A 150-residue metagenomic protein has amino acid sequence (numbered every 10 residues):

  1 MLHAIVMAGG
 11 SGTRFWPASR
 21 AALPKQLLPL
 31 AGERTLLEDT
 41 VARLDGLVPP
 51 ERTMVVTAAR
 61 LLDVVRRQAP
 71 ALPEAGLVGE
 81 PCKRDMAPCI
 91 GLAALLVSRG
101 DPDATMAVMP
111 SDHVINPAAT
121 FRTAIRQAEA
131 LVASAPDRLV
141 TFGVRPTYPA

Functional and structural regions predicted by a protein language model:
M1-V6, R14-P17, A21, P29-T120 (+3 more regions): Conserved N-terminal catalytic core of the sugar/cofactor nucleotidyltransferase
G10: Conserved G/P- and acidic residue-centered "switch" motifs that form tight phosphate/ATP-binding loops in soluble
N116, A124, G143, T147: Nucleotide/pyrophosphate-binding catalytic subdomain
L131-A150: Short beta-strand-to-loop element that shapes/binds the nucleotide-sugar donor at the catalytic cleft/hinge
